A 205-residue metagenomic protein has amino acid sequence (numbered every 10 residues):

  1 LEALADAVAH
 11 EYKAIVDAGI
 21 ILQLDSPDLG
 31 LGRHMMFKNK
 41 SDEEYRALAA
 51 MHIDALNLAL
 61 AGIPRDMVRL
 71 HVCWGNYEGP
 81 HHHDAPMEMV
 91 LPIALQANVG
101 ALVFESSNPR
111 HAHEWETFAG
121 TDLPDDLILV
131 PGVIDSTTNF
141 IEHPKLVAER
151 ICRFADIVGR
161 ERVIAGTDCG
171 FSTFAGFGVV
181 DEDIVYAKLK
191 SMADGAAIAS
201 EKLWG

Functional and structural regions predicted by a protein language model:
L1-G205: Domain-level signal for soluble alpha/beta catalytic cores
